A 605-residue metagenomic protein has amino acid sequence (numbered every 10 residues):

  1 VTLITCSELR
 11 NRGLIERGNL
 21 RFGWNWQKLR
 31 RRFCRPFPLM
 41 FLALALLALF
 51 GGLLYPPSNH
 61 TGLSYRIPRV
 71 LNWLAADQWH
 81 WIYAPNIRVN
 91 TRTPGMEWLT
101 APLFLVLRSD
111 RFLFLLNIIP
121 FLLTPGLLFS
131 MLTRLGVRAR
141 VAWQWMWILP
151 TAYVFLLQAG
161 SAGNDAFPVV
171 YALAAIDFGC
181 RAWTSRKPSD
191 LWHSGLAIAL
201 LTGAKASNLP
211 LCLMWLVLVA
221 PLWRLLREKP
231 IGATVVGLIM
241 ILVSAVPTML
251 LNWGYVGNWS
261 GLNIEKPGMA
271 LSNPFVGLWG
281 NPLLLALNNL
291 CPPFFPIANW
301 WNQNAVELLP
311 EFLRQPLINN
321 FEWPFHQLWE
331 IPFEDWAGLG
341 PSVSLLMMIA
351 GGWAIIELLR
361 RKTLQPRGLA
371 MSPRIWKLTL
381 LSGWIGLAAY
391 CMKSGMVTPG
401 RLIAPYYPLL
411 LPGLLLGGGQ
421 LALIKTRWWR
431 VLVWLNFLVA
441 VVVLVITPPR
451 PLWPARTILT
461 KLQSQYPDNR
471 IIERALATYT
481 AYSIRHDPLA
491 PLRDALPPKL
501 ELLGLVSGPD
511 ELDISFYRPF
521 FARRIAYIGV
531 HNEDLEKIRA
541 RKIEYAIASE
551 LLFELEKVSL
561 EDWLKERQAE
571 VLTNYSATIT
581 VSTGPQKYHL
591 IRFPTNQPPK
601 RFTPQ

Functional and structural regions predicted by a protein language model:
V1-R30, E334-G338, S342-I349, K393 (+1 more regions): Membrane-embedded, hydrophobic transmembrane alpha-helices
P36-L42, S189-I198, C212-V219, T234-L242 (+2 more regions): Signature aromatic-anchored transmembrane alpha helix within multi-pass, membrane-resident enzymes that catalyze glycan
L42-A45, W143-P150, L196, W215 (+1 more regions): Transmembrane alpha-helix segments characteristic of polytopic inner-membrane glycan-assembly/cell-envelope
Y55, P221-R224, G232-F333, V442-R450: Membrane-lumen/periplasm interface segments of specific transmembrane helices in polyprenyl phosphate-linked
P57, T61, R66-P68, V433 (+2 more regions): Membrane-proximal, lumen/periplasm-facing interface regions of secretory-pathway glyco- and lipid-modifying enzymes
S109-P120, L157-Q158, I297-L380: Membrane-interface anchor segments at the N-terminal boundary of transmembrane helices in multi-pass membrane enzymes
F112-G136, A174: Transmembrane-helix motifs of polytopic, lipid-linked glycan transferases
G136, A175-L191: Membrane-interface transmembrane helices that cradle and orient dolichyl/undecaprenyl
